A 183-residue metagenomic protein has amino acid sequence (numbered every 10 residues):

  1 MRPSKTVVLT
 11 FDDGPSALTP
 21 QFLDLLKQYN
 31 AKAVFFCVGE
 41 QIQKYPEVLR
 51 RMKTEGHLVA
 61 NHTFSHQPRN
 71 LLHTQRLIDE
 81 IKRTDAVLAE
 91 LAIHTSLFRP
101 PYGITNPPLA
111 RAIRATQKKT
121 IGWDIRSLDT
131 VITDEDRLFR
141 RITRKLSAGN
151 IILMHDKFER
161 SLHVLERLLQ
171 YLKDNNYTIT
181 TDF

Functional and structural regions predicted by a protein language model:
M1, Y29-N30, Q43, R160-F183: C-terminal domain-boundary segment and adjacent tail
M1-P68, R76, E80-V87, I93-T95: Active-site beta->alpha N-cap acidic-glycine motif
V8, V34-F36, A60, R99 (+3 more regions): Structural detector of well-ordered beta-strand residues that form the stable sheet scaffold of enzyme domains
S16-L18, Q43, H66-R69, I104-P108 (+2 more regions): Active-site environment of divalent metal-dependent phosphoester hydrolases
L58-S65, G103, M154-K157: Histidine-centered catalytic micro-motifs
T74-D79, D136, E159-L162: Non-membrane alpha-helical structural segments and their capping/turn regions in soluble enzymes
H94-S96, I104, A110-K145, N176-F183: His/Asp/Glu-enriched short active-site or ligand-binding loop at hydrolase and phosphoryl-transfer sites
